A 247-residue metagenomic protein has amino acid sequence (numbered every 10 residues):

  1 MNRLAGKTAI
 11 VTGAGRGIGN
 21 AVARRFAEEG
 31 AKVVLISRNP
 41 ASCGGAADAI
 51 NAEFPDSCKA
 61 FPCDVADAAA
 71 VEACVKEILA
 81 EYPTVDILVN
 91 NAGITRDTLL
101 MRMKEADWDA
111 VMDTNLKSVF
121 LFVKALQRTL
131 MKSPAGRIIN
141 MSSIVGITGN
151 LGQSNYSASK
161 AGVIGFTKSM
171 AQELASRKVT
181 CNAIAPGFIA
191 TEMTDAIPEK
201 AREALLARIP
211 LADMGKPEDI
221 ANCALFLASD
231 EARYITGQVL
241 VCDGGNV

Functional and structural regions predicted by a protein language model:
T8, G15-G17: Conserved glycine-rich cofactor-binding loop
A31-G45: Conserved glycine-rich Rossmann-like NAD(P)H-binding loop of the short-chain dehydrogenase/reductase
L99-L100, K104-M112, T194, L205: Substrate-binding pocket helix/loop in short-chain dehydrogenase/reductase
V123, A135, D213-C242: C-terminal substrate-recognition "lid" of short-chain dehydrogenase/reductases
V123, S159, T167: Active-site helix of classical SDR
R128, Q172-S176, R233: Alpha-helical segment proximal to the catalytic Tyr-Lys
S143: Residue(s) in the substrate-gating loop at a strand-loop-helix junction that position the organic substrate next
